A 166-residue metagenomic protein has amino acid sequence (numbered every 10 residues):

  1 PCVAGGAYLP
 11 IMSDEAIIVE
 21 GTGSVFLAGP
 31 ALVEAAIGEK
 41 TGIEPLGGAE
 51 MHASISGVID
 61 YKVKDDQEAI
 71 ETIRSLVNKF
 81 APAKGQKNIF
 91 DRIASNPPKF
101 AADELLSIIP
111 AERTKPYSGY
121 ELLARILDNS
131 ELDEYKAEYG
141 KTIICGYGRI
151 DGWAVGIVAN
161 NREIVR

Functional and structural regions predicted by a protein language model:
P1, E15, E44-L46, D91 (+3 more regions): Short secondary-structure boundary micro-motifs
P1-G85: Conserved catalytic cores of soluble enzyme domains, especially glycine-rich substrate-binding beta-alpha loops
G29, G42-P45, P98-A101, P110 (+1 more regions): Alpha-helix initiation/capping motif
G29-P30, E50-G57, P97-L106, A159-N161: Short acidic (Asp/Glu) and glycine-rich catalytic loops that position anionic groups and cofactors
A31, G47, M51, A101 (+2 more regions): A generic structural signal for ordered alpha-helices
V33, S56, L76-V77, N96-F100 (+1 more regions): Short amphipathic alpha-helical patches
Y61-L123: Terminal amphipathic helices with adjacent charged low-complexity linkers/tails
T114-R166: Non-catalytic terminal/interface segments that mediate subunit docking, oligomerization, and allosteric communication
